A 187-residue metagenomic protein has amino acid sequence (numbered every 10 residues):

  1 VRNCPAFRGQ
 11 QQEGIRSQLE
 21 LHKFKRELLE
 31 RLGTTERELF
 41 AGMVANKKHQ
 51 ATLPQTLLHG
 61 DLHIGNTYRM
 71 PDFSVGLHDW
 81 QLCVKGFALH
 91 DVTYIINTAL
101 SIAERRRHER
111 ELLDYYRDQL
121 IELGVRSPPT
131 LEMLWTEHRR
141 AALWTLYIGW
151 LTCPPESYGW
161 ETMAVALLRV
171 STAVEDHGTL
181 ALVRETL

Functional and structural regions predicted by a protein language model:
V1-H59, P71, E185-T186: ATP-dependent phospho-/nucleotidyl transfer catalytic cores
V1-R2, R126-L134: Short, glycine/acidic-rich hinge or "gate" loops at secondary-structure transitions that mediate conformational
R31-A41, A45-K48, E132-L187: Regulatory N- and C-terminal appendages and interdomain linkers associated with kinase/kinase-like NTP transferase
Q55-L57, V75, F87: Hydrophobic "anchor" residues on beta-strands that sit immediately upstream of conserved functional sites
D61, D79: Conserved catalytic-loop position in the HRD/HxD motif
P71-S74, H78: Non-catalytic protein-protein interaction segments used by genome-maintenance enzymes to assemble and couple activities
L82-V125, A142-T172: Active-site activation/catalytic loop segments of kinase-like enzymes and analogous catalytic loops in related
